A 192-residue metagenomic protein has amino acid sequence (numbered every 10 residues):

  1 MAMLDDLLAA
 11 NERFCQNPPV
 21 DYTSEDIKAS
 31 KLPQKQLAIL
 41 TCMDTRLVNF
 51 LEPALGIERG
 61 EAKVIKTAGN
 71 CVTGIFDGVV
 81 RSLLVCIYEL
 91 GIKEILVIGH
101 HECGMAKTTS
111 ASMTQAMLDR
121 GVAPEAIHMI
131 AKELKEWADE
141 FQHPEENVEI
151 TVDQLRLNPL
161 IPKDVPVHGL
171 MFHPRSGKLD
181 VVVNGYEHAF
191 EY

Functional and structural regions predicted by a protein language model:
M1-K35, N70-V79, I87-I92, M105-Y192: Divalent-metal-activated hydrolytic enzyme cores
N11, I39, I65, V97 (+1 more regions): Divalent metal-coordination and catalytic microenvironments
S30-R46: N-terminal low-complexity or amphipathic/hydrophobic leaders
I39, A62-V64, V167-G169: Conserved beta-strand scaffold positions in the cores of enzyme catalytic domains, especially in NTP/NDP-utilizing
L40-C42, I98, L170: Short hydrophobic segments within beta-strands
E52-E58: Short Gly/aromatic-enriched secondary-structure transition segments
K63-C71: A short, structured active-site edge motif that brings together acidic residues
I95-E102: Histidine-centered catalytic micro-motifs
